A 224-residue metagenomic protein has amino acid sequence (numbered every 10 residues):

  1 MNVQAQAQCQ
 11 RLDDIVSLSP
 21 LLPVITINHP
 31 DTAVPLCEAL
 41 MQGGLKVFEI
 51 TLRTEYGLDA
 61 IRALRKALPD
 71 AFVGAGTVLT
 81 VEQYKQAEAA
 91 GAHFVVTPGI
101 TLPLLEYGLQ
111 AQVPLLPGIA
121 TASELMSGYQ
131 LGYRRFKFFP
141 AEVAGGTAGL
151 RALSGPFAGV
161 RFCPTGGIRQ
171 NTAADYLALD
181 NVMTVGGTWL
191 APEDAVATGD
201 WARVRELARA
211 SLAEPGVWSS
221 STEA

Functional and structural regions predicted by a protein language model:
M1-G91, Q110, G159, Q170-N171 (+1 more regions): Conserved N-terminal beta1-alpha1 strand-loop-helix module at the mouth
T26-N28, A75-V81, T97-I100, P117-A122 (+2 more regions): Glycine-rich beta-to-alpha transition loops that act as phosphate-gripper elements at the mouths of alpha/beta enzyme
L36, T80-A90, S123-L131, A148 (+1 more regions): Catalytic cores of alpha/beta
M41-K46, A67-D70, A89-V95, L109-L116 (+3 more regions): Glycine-enriched alpha-helix->loop->beta-strand junction motifs that scaffold or abut catalytic
I61-L64, A87, G108, G128 (+2 more regions): Hydrophobic packing residues within well-ordered alpha-helices of enzyme cores
F94, P98-L104, K137-G146, N181-R203: Glycine-rich phosphate-binding active-site loops on the catalytic face of alpha/beta enzymes
P98-A144: Histidine/lysine/aspartate-rich catalytic loop segments that bind and position anionic ligands
S127, V143, A148-R169: Shared catalytic-loop signature of beta/alpha-barrel
